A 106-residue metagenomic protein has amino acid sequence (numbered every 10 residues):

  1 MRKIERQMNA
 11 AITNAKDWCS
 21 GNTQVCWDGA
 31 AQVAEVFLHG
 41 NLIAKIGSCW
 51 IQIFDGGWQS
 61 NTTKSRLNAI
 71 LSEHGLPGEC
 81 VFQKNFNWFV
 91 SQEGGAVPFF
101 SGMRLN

Functional and structural regions predicted by a protein language model:
M1-N106: Terminal leader/tail segments of proteins
